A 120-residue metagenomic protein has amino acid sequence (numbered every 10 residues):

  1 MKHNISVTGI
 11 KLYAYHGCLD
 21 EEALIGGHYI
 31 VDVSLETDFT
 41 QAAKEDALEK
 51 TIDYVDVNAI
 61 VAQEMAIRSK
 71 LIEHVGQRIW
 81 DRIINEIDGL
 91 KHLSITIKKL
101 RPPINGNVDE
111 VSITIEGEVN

Functional and structural regions predicted by a protein language model:
M1-N120: N-terminal, polar/charged subdomain of small-to-medium soluble alpha/beta proteins
